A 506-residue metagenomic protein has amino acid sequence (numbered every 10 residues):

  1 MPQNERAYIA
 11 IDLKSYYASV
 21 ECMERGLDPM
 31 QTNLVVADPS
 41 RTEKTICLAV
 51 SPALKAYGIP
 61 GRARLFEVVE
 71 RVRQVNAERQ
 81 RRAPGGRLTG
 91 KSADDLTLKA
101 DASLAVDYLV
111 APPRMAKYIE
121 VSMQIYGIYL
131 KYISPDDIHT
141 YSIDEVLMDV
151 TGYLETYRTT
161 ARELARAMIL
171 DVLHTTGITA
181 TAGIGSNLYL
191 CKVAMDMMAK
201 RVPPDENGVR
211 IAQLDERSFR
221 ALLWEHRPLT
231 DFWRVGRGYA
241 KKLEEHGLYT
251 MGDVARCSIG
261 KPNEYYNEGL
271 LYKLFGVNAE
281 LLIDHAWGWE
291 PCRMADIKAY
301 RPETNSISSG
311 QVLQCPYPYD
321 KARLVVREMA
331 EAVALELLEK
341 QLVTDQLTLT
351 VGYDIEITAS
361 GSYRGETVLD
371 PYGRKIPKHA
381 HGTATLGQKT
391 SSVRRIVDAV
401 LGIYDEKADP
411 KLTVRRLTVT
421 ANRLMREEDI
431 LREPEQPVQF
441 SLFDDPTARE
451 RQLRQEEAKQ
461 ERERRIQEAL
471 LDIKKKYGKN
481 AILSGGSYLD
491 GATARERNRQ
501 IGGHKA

Functional and structural regions predicted by a protein language model:
M1-W287, P291-M294, T447-A506: Gly/Gly-Pro- and Ser/Thr-rich, intrinsically disordered tail segments characteristic of DNA damage-repair and tolerance
A10, D231, R237-V414: DNA-contacting surface of Y-family translesion DNA polymerases
K14-Y16, S40-K44, Y353-T358, L424-E428: Short, charged/polar surface micro-motifs in flexible loops or helix N-caps
V20, G373-A506: Acidic, metal-coordinating catalytic segment for phosphate/diphosphate chemistry, firing primarily on the Nudix
T32, A180, D345-L347, L417 (+1 more regions): Change "...and in nucleic-acid phosphodiester-cleaving endonucleases..." to "...and in nucleic-acid processing enzymes
R41, E155, Y189, V312 (+4 more regions): Generic "edge-of-domain/loop-turn" microfeature
S186-Y189, D284-A286, V343-I355, T413-M425 (+1 more regions): A glycine-rich phosphate-binding loop feature that marks nucleotide/adenosyl-phosphate handling sites
V193-A194, A359-S362, D429-R432: Short, well-ordered secondary-structure micro-motifs
